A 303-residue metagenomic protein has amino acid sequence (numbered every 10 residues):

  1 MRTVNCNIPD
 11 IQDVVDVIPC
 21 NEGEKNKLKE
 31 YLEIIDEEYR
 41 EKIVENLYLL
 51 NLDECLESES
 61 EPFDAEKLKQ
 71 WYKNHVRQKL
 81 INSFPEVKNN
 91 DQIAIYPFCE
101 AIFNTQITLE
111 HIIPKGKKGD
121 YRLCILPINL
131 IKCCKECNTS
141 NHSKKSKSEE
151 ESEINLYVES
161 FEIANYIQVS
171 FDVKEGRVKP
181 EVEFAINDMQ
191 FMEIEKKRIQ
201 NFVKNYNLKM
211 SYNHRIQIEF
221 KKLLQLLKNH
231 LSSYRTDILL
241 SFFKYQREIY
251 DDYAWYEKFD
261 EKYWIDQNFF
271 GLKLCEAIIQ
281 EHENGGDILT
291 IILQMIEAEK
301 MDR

Functional and structural regions predicted by a protein language model:
M1-P85: N-terminal accessory alpha/beta regions
R2-G23, I194-R303: C-terminal, charged low-complexity interaction regions
C6, C20, C55, C99 (+4 more regions): Generic recognition of cysteine residues
N51, K118, R235-T236: Short, solvent-exposed helix-helix connector turns and helix-capping sites enriched in acidic/polar residues
L80-V87, K118-L123: Short, intrinsically disordered, charge-biased short linear motifs at domain edges
S83-T108, C134-E136: Short cysteine-rich loop/turn motifs with clustered Cys
N104-F191: Glycine- and acidic-residue-rich phosphate-binding/metal-coordinating active-site segment common to enzymes that handle
